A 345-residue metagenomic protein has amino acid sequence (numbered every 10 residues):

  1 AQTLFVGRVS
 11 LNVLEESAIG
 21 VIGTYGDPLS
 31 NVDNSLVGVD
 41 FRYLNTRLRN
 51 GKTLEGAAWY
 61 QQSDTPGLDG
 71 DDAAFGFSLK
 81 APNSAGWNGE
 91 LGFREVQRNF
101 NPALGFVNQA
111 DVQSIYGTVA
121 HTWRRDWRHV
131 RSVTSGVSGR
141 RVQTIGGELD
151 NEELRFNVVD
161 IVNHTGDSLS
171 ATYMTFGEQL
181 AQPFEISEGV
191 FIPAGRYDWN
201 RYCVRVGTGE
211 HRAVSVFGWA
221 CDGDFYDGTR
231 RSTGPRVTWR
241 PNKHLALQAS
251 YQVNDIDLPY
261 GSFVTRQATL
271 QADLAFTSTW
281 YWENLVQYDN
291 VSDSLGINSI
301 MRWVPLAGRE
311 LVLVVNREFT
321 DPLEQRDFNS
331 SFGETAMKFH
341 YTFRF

Functional and structural regions predicted by a protein language model:
A1-V32: A conserved hydrophobic secondary-structure block that centers on an alpha-helix together with its immediately flanking
Q2-L4, N34-L36, D72-A74, V112: Short, solvent-exposed loop/turn segments at the edges of secondary structure
L36-G38, R201: Short N-terminal secondary-structure initiator segments
R47, G51-T53, A58-F345: Exposed, low-structure sequence patches enriched in small/polar residues
